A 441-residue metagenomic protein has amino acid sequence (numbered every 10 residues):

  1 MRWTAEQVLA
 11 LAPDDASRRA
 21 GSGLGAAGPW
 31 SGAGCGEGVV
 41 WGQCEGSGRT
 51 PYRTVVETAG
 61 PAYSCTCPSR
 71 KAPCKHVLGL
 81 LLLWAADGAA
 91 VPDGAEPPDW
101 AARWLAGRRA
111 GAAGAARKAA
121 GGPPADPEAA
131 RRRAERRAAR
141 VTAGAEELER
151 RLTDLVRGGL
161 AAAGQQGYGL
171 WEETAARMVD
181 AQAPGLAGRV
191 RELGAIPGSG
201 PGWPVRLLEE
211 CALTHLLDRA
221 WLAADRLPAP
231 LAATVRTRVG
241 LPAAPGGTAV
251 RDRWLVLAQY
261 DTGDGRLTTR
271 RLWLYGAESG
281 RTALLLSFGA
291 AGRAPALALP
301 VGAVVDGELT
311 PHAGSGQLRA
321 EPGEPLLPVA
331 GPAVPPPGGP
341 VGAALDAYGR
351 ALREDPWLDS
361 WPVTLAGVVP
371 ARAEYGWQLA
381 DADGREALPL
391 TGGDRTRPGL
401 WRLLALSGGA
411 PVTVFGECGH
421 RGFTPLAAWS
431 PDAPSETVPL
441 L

Functional and structural regions predicted by a protein language model:
M1-L441: Long, low-complexity, compositionally biased intrinsically disordered regions
